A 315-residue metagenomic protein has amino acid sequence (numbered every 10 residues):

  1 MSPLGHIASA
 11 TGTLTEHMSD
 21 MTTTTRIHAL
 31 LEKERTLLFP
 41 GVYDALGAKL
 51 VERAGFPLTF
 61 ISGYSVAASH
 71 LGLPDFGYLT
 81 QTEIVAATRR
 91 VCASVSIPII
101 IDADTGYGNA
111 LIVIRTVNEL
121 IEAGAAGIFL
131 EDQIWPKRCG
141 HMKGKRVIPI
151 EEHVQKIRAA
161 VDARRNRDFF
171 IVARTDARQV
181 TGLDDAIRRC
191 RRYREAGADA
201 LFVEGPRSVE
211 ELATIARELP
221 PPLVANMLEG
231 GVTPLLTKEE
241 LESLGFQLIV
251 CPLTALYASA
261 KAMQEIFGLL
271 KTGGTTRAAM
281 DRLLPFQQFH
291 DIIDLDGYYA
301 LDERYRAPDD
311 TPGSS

Functional and structural regions predicted by a protein language model:
P3-H6: Compositionally biased, intrinsically disordered low-complexity segments enriched in Pro/Arg/Gln/His
A8-D20: Short, Lys/Arg-enriched N-terminal segments with co-localized hydrophobic residues within the first ~10-30 amino acids
S19-T22, S315: Catalytic domains of riboflavin
T22-L30, L37-M227, G231-Q247, C251: Alpha/beta enzyme core
K33-E34, G273: Short loop/turn hinge sites at secondary-structure boundaries
T36-L37, T276: A general structural signal for well-ordered secondary-structure junctions
M227-S315: C-terminal alpha-helical cap/extension of soluble enzyme domains
